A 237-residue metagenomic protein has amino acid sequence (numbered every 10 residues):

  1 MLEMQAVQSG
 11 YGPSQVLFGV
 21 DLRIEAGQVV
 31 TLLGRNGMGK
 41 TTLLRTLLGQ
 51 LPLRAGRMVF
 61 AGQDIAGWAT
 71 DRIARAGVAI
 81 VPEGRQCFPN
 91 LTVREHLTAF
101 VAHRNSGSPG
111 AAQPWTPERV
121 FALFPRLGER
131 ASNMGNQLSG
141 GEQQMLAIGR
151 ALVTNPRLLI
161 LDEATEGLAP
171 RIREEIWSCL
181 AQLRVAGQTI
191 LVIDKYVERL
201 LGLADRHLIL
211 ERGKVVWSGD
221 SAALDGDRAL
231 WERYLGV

Functional and structural regions predicted by a protein language model:
L33-R35: The feature captures the beta-strand-to-loop junction immediately N-terminal to the Walker
L48: Helix-to-loop junction immediately C-terminal to a conserved catalytic motif
G56-D64, A76, A112-P117, G219: Conserved ABC transporter NBD signature motif
G84, N90-A102: Q-loop/switch helix immediately C-terminal to the Walker
M134-L138, E142: Conserved ABC ATPase signature
A151-L152: ABC ATPase C-loop
L159-E163: Catalytic Walker B motif of ABC-type/P-loop ATPase nucleotide-binding domains
